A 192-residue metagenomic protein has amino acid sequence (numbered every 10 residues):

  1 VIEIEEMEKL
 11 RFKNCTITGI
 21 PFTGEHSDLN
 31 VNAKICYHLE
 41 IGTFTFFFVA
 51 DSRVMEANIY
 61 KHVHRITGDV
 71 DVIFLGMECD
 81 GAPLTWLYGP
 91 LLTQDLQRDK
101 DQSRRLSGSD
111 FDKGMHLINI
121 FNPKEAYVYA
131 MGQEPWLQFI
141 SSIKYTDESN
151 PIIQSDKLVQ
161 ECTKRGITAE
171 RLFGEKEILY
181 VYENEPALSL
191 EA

Functional and structural regions predicted by a protein language model:
V1-T18, H116-N119, Q138, Q160-I178: Non-globular, low-confidence helical/coil segments that flank catalytic cores
I4-P83, E175-A192: Core dinuclear metal-dependent hydrolase active-site scaffold
I59-G166: Cap/insert and terminal regions of metallo-dependent hydrolase folds
